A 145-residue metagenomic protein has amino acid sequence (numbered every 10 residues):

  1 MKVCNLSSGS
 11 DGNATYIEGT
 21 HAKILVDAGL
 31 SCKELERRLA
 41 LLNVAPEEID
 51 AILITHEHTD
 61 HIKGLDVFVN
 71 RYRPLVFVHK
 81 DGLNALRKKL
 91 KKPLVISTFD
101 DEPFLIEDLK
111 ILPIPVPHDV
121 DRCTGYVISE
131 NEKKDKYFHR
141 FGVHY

Functional and structural regions predicted by a protein language model:
M1, A22, P74, P93-L94 (+1 more regions): A structural micro-motif
M1-L42, T124-R140: Conserved beta-strand hairpin/beta-sheet module of binuclear metal-dependent hydrolase folds, prominently
C4-L6, D11-A14, H56-H61, R87 (+1 more regions): Structured catalytic core of nucleotide-sugar glycosyltransferases
S7-S8, A28-L30, E57, D81 (+2 more regions): Active-site metal-binding loops of divalent metal-dependent hydrolases
G12, E34, D60-K63, V120-C123 (+1 more regions): Residues that form or flank phosphate/diphosphate-binding pockets in enzymes that use nucleotide phosphates
V26, I54, L112-I114: Redox-cofactor binding/interface segments in oxidoreductases and associated redox assembly factors
C32-V78: Active-site metal-binding motif and surrounding structural segment of the metallo-beta-lactamase
V78-K133: Metallo-beta-lactamase
